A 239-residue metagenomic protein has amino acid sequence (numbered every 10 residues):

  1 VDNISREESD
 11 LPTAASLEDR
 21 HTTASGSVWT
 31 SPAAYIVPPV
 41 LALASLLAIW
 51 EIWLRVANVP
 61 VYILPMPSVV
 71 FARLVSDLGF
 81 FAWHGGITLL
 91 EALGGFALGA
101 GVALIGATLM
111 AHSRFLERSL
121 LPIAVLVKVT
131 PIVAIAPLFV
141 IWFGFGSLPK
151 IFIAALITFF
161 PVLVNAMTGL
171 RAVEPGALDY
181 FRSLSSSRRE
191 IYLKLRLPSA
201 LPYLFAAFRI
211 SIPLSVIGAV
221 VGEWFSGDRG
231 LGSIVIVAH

Functional and structural regions predicted by a protein language model:
V1-A42: Transmembrane alpha-helical segments of polytopic membrane transport and secretion proteins
D19-R20, A24-W29, R55-A100, V237: Periplasmic/extracellular loop-to-transmembrane helix junction in inner-membrane transport proteins
L74, F81-G85, L89, L93 (+7 more regions): Hydrophobic alpha-helical elements at and bordering transmembrane segments of multi-pass membrane proteins
G94-A124, I141: Transmembrane-helix boundary motif in ABC transporter permease subunits
V125-P161, T168-G169: Generic hydrophobic transmembrane alpha-helix motif, especially the helices
I141-W142, L170, I217-H239: Glycine-rich helix-loop "coupling/hinge" segments at transmembrane-helix boundaries in multipass transporters
F152-L156, R189-G222: Transmembrane alpha-helices
L170-G176, Y180-A200, R229: Short helix-to-coil transition segments within interhelical loops that connect adjacent transmembrane helices
